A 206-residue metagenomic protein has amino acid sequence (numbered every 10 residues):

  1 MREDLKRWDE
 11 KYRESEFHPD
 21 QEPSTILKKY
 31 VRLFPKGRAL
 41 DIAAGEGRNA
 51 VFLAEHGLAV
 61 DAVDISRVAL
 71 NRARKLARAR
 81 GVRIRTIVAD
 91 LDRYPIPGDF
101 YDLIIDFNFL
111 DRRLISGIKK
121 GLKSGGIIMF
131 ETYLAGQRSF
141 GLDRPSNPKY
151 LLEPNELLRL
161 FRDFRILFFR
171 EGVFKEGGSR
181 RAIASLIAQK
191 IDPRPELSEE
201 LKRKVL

Functional and structural regions predicted by a protein language model:
M1-F34: Conserved class I S-adenosyl-L-methionine
G37-G45: Conserved class I S-adenosyl-L-methionine
S66-V68: Conserved SAM/SAH-binding beta-strand->alpha-helix loop
R80-L91: Conserved SAM-binding strand-loop segment of SAM-dependent methyltransferases
Y94-L103: A short acidic, Gly/Pro-enriched loop at the edge of an enzyme's catalytic core that lines a small-molecule cofactor
L110-L122: A short, conserved alpha-helix within the catalytic core of class I
G126-Y133: Conserved beta-strand signature within the Rossmann-like core of class I S-adenosyl-L-methionine
G172-L206: Core SAM-dependent methyltransferase catalytic element
